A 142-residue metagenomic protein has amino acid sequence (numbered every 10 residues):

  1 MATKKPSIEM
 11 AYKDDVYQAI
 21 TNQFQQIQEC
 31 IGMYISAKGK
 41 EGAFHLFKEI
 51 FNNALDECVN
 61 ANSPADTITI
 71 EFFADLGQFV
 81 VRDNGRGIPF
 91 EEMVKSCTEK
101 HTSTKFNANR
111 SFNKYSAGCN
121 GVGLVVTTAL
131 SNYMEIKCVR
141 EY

Functional and structural regions predicted by a protein language model:
M1-Y142: GHKL (Bergerat-fold) ATPase N-terminal catalytic module, capturing the glycine-rich phosphate-binding loop and acidic
